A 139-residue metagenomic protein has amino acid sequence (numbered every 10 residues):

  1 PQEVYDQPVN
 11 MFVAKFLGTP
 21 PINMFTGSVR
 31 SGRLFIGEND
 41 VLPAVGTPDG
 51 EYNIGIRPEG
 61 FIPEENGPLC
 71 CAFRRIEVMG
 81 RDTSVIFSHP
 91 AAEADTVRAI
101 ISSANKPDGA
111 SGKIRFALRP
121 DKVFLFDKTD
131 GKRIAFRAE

Functional and structural regions predicted by a protein language model:
Q2-D6, A14: Short acidic-hydrophobic catalytic motif
Q7-P8, S103: General secondary-structure edge motif
M11: Conserved ANL (AMP-binding/adenylate-forming) active-site segment centered on the GW(Y/F)…HTG consensus within
P20-M24, R30-E139: Non-catalytic connector elements of ABC transporters
